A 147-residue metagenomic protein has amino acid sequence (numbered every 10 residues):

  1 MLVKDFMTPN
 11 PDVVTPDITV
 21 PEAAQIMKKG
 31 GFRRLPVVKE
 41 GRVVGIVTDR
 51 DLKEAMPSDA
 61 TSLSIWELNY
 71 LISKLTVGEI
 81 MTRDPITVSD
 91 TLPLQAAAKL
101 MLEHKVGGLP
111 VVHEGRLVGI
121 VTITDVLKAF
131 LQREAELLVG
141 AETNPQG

Functional and structural regions predicted by a protein language model:
M1-N10, T48-I86, A98-L102, T122-G147: Tandem CBS (Bateman) regulatory domains
V14-G31, V37-K39, M81, T87-K105 (+2 more regions): The conserved cystathionine-beta-synthase
M27, L35-D51, M101, L109-T124: A glycine-centered beta-loop-beta connector
K28-P36, A55-P57, S62: Short, charge-rich amphipathic segments
R34, G41-R42, L63-W66, S73-L75 (+3 more regions): Short, surface-exposed, polar/charged, turn-prone segments marking secondary-structure boundaries
